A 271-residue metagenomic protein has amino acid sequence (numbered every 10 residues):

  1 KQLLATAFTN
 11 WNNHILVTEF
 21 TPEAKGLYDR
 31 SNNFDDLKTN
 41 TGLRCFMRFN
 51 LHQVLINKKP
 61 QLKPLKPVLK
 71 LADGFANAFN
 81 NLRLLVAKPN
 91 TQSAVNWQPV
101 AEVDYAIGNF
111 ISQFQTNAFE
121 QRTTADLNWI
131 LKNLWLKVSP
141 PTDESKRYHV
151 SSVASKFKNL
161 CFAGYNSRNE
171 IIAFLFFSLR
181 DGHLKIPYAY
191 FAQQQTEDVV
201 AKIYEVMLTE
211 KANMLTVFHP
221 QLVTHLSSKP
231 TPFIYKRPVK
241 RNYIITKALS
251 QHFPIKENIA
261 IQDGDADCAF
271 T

Functional and structural regions predicted by a protein language model:
K1-F8, T196-V200: Glycine-rich acyl-CoA binding loop
T6, L27, D126-I130: Amphipathic alpha-helical segments that form well-ordered structural scaffolds and often line/cohere around active
F8-T9, L208: Non-catalytic positions within long, well-ordered alpha-helices that form the structural scaffold/packing of enzyme
H14-N77, K132-L134, V138, T142-L160 (+3 more regions): Active-site/acyl-donor-binding loops of N-acyltransferases
Q61-N96, V100: A conserved mid-domain beta-alpha-beta active-site/ligand-binding segment of alpha/beta enzyme cores
S93-I107, N117-E120: A short beta-loop-alpha structural element at the N-terminal edge of CoA-dependent acyl/N-acetyltransferase catalytic
I111: Structured alpha/beta or helical-core interaction and ligand-binding surfaces enriched in interleaved
F114-D126, L131, W135: Long, repeat-rich segments with strong aromatic
